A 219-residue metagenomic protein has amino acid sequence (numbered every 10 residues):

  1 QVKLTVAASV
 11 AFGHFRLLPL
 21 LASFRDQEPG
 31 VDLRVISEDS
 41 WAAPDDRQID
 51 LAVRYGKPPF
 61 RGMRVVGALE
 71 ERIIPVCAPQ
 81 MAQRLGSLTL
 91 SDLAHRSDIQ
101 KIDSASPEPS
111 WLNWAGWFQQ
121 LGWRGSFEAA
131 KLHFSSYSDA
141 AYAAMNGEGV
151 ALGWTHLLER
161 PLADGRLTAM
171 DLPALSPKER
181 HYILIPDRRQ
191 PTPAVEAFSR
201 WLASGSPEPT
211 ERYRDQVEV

Functional and structural regions predicted by a protein language model:
V2-R61, D215-V219: Central regulatory/effector-binding core of bacterial HTH transcription factors
T5-A7, A52, V76, I102 (+2 more regions): Short, well-ordered beta-strand segments
V10-A11, P79-Q80, S138, H156-L157: Alpha-helix/helix-capping structural signal
A11, E108, R188-R189: Short, surface-exposed acidic/glycine-rich loop or hinge patches that mediate macromolecular interfaces
G13-R16, F60, W111-Q120, F134 (+3 more regions): Tryptophan-centric aromatic hotspots in well-structured domains and transmembrane helices
G30, T155-T168, P173-V219: C-terminal effector-binding regulatory domain of bacterial HTH transcription factors
R34-S110, A115-H133: Acidic, Gly/Pro-rich loop/turn segments at junctions of secondary structure
W123-M170, S176-P177, P191: Hydrophobic hinge/microswitch elements
